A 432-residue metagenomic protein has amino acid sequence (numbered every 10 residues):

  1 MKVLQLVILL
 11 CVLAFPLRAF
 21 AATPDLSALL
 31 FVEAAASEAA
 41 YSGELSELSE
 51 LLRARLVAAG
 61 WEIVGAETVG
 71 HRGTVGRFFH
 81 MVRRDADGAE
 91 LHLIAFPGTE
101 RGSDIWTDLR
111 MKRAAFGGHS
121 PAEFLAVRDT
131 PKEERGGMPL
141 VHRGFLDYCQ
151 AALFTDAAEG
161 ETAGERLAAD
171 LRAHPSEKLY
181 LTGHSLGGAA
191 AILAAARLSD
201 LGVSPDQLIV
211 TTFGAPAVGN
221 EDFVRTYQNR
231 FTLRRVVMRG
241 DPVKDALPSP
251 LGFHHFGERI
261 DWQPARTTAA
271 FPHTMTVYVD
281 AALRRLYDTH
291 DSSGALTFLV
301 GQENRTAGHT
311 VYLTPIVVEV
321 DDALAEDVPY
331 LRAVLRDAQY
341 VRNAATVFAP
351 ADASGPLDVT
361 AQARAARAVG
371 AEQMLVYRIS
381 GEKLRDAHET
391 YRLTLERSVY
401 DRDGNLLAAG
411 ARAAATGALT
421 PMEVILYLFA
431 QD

Functional and structural regions predicted by a protein language model:
L6-R18: Bacterial N-terminal signal peptides
A22-D87, P97: N-terminal low-complexity, Ser/Thr- and acidic-residue-enriched intrinsically disordered segments
G60-T182, D200-Q207, R230-T232: A conserved cap/lid and substrate-binding interface adjacent to the catalytic center of lipid-processing enzymes
E165-L251: Serine-dependent carboxylesterase/thioesterase catalytic core of lipase-like alpha/beta-hydrolase/SGNH enzymes
N220-R305: Lipolytic serine-hydrolase domain surface
L299-A345: A structural "domain/chain start" motif
E303-V311, D321, V341, A368 (+2 more regions): C-terminal/domain-edge helix-coil "capping" segments
V311-I316, D358-R385: A short, hydrophobic beta-strand-centered structural micro-motif
